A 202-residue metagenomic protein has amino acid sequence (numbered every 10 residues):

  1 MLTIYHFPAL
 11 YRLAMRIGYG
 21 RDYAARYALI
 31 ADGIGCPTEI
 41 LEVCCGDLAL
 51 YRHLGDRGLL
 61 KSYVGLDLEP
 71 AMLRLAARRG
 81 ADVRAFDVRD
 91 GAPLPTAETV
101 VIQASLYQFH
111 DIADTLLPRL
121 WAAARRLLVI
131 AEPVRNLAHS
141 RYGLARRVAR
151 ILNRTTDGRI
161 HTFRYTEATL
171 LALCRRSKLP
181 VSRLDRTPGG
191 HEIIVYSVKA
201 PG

Functional and structural regions predicted by a protein language model:
I4-A25: Class I SAM-dependent methyltransferase Rossmann-like catalytic core, especially the SAM/SAH-binding loop
G20-C36: Conserved alpha-helix/loop element of class I SAM-dependent methyltransferases that forms part of the SAM/SAH-binding
C44: Conserved S-adenosyl-L-methionine
D47-D90: Class I SAM-dependent methyltransferase SAM/SAH-binding core
V101: A conserved beta-strand element that flanks and buttresses the S-adenosyl-L-methionine
S105: Hydrophobic adenine-recognition pocket in adenosine-nucleotide-binding enzymes
F109-L120: A short, conserved alpha-helix within the catalytic core of class I
A131-R176, R183-L184: C-terminal alpha-helical "lid/dimerization" subdomain adjacent to the S-adenosyl-L-methionine
